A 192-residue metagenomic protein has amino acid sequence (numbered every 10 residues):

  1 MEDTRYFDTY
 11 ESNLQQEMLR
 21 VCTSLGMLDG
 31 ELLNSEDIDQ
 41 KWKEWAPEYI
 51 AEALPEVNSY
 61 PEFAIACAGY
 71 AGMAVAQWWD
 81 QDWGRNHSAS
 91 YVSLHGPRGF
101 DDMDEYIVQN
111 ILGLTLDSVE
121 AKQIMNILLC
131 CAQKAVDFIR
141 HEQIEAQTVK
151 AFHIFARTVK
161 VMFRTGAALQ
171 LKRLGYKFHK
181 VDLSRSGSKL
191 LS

Functional and structural regions predicted by a protein language model:
M1-S192: Intrinsic-disorder/low-complexity detector
